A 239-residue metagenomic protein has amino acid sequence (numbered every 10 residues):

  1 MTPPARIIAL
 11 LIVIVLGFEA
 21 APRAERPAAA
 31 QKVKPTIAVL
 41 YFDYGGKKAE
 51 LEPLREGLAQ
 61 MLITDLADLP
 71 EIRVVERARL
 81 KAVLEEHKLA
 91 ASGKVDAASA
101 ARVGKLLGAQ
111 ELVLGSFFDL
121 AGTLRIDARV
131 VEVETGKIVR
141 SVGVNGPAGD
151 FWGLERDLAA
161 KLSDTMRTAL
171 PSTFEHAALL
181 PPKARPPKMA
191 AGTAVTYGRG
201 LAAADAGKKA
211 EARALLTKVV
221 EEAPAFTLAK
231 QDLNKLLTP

Functional and structural regions predicted by a protein language model:
M1-A9: Bacterial N-terminal signal peptides that target proteins for export
P3, A20-A24: Intrinsically disordered, low-complexity regions enriched in serine, threonine, proline and polar/charged residues
I8-E19: Bacterial N-terminal signal peptides
A24-R73, L80-K81, E85, K183-P239: A structural "domain/chain start" motif
E71, R77, S141-G143: Residue-level detector of high-confidence beta-strand sites
V75-E76, G93, V113, L228-A229: A generic structural-conservation signal
K81-A190: Catalytic-center loop of serine/cysteine hydrolases
